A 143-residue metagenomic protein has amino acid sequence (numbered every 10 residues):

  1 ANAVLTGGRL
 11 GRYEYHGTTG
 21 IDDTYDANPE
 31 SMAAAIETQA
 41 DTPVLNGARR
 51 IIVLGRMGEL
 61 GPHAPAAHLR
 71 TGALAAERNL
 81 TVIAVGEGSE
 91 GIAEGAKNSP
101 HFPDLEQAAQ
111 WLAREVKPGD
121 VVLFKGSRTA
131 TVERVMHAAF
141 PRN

Functional and structural regions predicted by a protein language model:
A1-N143: ATP-dependent carboxylate-amine ligase
